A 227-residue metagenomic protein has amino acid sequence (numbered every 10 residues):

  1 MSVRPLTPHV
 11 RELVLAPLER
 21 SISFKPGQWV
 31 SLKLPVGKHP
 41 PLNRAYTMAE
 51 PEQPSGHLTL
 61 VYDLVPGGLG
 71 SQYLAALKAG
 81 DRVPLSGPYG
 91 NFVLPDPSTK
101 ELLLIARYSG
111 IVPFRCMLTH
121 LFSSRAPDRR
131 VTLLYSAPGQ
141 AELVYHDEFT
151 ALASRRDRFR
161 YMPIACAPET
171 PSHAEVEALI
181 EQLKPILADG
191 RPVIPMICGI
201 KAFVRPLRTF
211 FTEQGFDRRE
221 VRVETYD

Functional and structural regions predicted by a protein language model:
M1-A79, P138, A167-P168: Ferredoxin-reductase
G27, G110, I200: Short, conserved phosphate/pyrophosphate- and ester-handling motifs at nucleotide-, phospho-/glycolipid
V30, V83-S86: Generic structural signal for buried aliphatic residues
G87-T99: A short, basic/flexible loop-to-alpha-helix module at the beginning of a structural domain
V93, P113-C116, P206-L207: Phosphate- and divalent-cation-binding pockets in alpha/beta enzyme and binding domains that engage nucleotide-derived
T99, S123-R130: Conserved S-adenosyl-L-methionine
I111-S124: Histidine-anchored nucleotide/phosphate-binding helix
T132-D227: Reductase modules of NAD(P)H-dependent flavoproteins
